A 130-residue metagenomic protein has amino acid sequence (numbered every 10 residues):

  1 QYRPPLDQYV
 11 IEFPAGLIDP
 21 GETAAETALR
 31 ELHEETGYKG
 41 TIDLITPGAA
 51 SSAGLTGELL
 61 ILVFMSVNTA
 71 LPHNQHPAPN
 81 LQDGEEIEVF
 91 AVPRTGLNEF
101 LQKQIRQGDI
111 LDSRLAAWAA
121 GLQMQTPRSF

Functional and structural regions predicted by a protein language model:
Q1-R30, E34, P47, P72-D83 (+1 more regions): Conserved Nudix-box catalytic region and its N-terminal flanking loop in Nudix hydrolases and closely related
Y2, M65-A70, R94-T95: Short loop segments at secondary-structure junctions
L6-Y9, T46, A53-T56, I61 (+1 more regions): Nudix hydrolase/Nudix homology domain
G16, G40, A119-G121: Glycine-centered structural positions embedded in regular secondary structure
E34-K39, M65-S66: Short hydrophobic alpha-helical module
K39-T46: A short coil-to-beta-strand element that immediately follows conserved catalytic motifs
G54-I61, M65, T69-Q75: Catalytic cores of processing enzymes, dominated by hydrolases/peptidases, characterized by acidic/His-rich
